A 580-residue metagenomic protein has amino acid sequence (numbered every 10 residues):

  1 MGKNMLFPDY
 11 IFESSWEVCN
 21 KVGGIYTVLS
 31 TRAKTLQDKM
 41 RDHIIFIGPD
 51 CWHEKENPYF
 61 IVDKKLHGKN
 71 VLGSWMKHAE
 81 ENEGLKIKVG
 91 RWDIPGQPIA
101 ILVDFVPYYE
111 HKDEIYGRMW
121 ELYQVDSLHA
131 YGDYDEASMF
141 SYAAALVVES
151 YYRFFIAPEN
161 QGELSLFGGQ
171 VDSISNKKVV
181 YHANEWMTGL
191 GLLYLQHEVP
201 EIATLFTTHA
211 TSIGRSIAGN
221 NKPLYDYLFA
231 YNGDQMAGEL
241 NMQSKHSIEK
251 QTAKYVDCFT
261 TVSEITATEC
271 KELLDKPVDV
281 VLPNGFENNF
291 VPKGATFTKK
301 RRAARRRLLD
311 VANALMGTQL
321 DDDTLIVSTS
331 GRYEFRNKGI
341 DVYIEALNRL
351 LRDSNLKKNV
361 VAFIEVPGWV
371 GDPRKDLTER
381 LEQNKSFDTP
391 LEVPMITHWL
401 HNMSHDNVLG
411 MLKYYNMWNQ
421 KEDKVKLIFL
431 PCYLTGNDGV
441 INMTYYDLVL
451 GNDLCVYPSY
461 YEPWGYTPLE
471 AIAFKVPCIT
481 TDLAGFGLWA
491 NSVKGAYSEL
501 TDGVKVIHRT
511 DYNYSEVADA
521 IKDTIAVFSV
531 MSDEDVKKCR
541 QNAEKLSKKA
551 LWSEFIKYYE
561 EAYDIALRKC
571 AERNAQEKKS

Functional and structural regions predicted by a protein language model:
M1-S580: Catalytic cores of nucleotide-sugar-dependent glycosyltransferases that transfer UDP/GDP/TDP-activated
